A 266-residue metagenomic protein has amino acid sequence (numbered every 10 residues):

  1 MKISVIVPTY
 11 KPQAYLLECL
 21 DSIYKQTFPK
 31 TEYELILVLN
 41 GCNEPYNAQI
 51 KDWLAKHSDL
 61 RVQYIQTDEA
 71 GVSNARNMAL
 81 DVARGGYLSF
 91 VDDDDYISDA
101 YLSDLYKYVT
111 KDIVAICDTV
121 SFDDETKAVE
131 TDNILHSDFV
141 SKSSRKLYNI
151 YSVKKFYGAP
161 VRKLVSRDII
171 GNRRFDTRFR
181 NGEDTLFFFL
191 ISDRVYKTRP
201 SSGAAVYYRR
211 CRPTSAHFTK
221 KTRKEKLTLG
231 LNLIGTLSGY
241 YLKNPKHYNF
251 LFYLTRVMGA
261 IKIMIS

Functional and structural regions predicted by a protein language model:
K2-S4, S22, E34, L186: Cell-envelope/extracellular polymer assembly enzymes that use nucleotide-activated donors
I3-Y15, C19, Q26, V38-N40: A conserved hydrophobic helix/loop-capping motif in glycosyltransferases and polysaccharide synthases
L20-Q66: Acidic donor-binding segment of Leloir-type glycosyltransferases
D59, S98, S103-I169: Flexible acidic/His/Gly-enriched loops in nucleotide-sugar-dependent glycosyltransferase catalytic domains
T67-A83: Glycine-rich, basic loop-to-helix element that forms the pyrophosphate-binding segment of sugar-nucleotide handling
L88: Short aromatic/hydrophobic "clamp" motif used to bind/position activated sugar donors
S143-K221: Conserved nucleotide-sugar donor-binding catalytic segment
A204-R212, F218-P245: Catalytic core of nucleotide-sugar-dependent glycosyltransferases
